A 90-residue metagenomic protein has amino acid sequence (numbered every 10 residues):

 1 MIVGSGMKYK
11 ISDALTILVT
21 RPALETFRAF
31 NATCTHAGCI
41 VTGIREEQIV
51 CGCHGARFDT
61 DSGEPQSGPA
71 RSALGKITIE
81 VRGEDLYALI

Functional and structural regions predicted by a protein language model:
M1-E46, T60, S72-I90: N-terminal pre-ligand scaffold of iron-sulfur
Q48-G55, P65-L74: Short cysteine/histidine-rich metal-coordination sites, predominantly Zn2+-binding motifs
